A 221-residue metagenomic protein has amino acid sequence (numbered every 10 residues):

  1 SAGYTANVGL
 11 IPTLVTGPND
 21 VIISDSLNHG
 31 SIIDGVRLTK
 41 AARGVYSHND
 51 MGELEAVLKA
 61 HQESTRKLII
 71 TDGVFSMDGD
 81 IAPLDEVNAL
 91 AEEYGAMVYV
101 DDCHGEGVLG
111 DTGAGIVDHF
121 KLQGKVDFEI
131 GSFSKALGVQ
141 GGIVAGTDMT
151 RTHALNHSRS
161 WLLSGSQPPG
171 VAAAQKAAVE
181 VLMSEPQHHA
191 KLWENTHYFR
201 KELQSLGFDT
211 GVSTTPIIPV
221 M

Functional and structural regions predicted by a protein language model:
S1-G17: Conserved beta-loop-alpha segment that forms the PLP phosphate-binding cup at the N-terminus of a helix
T13-S64: PLP-dependent aminotransferase-like
P18, T39, E93-Y94, L206: Helix C-cap/helix->beta junction micro-motif
G44, H48-V100: Active-site phosphate-binding strand-loop segment of PLP-dependent enzymes
T112, D118-H153: Active-site PLP attachment segment
G170-A190, K201-L206: Amphipathic alpha-helix from the class-I
A190-F199, S205-M221: Conserved PLP-binding catalytic core of the aspartate aminotransferase-like
